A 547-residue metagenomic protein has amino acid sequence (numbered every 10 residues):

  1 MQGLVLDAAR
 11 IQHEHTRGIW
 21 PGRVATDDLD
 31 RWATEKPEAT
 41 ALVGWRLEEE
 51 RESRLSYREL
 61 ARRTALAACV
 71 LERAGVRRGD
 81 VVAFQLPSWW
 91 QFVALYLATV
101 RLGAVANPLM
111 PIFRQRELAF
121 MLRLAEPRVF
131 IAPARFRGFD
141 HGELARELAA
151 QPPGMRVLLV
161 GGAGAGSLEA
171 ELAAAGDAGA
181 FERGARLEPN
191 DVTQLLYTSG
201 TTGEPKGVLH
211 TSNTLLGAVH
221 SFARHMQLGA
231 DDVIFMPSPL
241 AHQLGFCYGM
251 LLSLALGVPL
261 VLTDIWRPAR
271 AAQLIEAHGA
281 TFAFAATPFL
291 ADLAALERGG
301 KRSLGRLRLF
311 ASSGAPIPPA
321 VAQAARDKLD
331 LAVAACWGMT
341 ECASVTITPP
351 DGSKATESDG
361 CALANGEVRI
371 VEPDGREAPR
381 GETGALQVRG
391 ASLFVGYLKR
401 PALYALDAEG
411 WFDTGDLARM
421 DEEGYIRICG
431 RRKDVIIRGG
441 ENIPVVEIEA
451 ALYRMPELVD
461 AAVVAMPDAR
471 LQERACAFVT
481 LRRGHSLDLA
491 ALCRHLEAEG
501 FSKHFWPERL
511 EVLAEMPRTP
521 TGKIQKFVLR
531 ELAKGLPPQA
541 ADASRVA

Functional and structural regions predicted by a protein language model:
G22, P37-T40, G164, A175-Y197 (+3 more regions): Conserved pre-ATP/AMP-binding loop-to-beta segment of ANL
E38-W89, V93-L97, R114-A119, E169-A173 (+2 more regions): Conserved AMP-binding/adenylate-forming core of the ANL superfamily
A104-E171, R483-H485: Structural core segment of the AMP-binding/adenylate-forming
F113-R123, F130-A134, A283, R389-G390 (+4 more regions): AMP-binding/adenylate-forming catalytic core of the ANL superfamily
M155, F501-K523, D542-A547: AMP-binding/adenylate-forming catalytic domain of the ANL superfamily
L216-V233, A241-F282, D292, L296-E297: Conserved AMP-binding/adenylation subdomain of ANL enzymes
A277-A285, A294-A355, E367, D374: Gly/Ser/Thr-rich phosphate-binding loop
C361-N365, D374-A405, E441-I443: Conserved ATP/PPi-binding loop(s) of AMP-dependent carboxylate-activating enzymes
